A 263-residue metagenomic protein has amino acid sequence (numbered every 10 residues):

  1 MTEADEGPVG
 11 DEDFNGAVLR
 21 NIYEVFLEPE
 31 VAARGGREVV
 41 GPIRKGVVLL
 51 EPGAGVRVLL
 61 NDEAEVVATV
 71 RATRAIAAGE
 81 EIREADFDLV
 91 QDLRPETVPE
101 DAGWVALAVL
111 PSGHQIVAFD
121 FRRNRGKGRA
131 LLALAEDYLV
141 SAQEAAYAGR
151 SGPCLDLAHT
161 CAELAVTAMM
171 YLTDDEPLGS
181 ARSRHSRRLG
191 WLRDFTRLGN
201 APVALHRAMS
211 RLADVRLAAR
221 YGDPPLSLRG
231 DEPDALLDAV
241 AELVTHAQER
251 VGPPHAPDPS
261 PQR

Functional and structural regions predicted by a protein language model:
M1-R263: Terminal alpha-helical segments
